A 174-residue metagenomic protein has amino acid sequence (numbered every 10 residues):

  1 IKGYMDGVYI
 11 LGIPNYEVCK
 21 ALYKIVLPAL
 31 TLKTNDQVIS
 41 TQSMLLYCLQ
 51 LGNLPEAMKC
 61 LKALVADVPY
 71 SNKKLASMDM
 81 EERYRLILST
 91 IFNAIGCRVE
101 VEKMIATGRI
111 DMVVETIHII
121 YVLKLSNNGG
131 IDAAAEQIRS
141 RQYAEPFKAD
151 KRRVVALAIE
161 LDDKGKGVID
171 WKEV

Functional and structural regions predicted by a protein language model:
I1-A134, S140-Q142, D162, K166-V174: Extended alpha-helical interface modules used as scaffolds for assembling large macromolecular complexes
H118, K151-V154: Short glycine-/polar-rich loops that comprise or flank the Walker A/P-loop and associated switch/sensor motifs
Y143-K151: Arginine/glycine-rich "motif VI" loop of SF2 helicases in the C-terminal RecA-like domain
V155-L161: Extended hydrophobic secondary-structure segments that form protein cores and membrane-embedded regions
